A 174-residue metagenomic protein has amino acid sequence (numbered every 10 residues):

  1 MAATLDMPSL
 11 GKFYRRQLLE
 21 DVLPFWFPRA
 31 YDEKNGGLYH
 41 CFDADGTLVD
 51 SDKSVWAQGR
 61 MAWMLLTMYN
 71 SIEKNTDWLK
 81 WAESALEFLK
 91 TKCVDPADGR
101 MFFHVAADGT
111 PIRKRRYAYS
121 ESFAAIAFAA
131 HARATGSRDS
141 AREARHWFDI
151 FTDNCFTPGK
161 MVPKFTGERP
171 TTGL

Functional and structural regions predicted by a protein language model:
M1-L174: Glycan-recognition and catalytic cores of secretory/periplasmic carbohydrate-active enzymes
